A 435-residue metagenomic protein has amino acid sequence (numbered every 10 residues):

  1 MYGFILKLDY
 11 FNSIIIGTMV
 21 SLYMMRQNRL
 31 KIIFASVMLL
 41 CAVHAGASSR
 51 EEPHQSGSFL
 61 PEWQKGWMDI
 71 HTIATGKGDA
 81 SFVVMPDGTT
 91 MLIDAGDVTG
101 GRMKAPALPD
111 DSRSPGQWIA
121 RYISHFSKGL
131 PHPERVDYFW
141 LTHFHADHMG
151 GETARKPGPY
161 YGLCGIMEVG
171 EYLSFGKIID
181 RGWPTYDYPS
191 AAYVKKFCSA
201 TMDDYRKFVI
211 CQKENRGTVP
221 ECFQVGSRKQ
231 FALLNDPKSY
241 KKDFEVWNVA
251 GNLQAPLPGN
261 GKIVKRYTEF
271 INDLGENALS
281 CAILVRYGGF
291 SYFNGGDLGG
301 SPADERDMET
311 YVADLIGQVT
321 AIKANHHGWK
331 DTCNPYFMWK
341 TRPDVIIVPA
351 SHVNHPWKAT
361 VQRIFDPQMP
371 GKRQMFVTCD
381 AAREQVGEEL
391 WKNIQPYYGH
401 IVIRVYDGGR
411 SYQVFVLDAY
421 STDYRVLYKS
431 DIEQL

Functional and structural regions predicted by a protein language model:
D9-N12, Y23: Intrinsic-disorder-associated, low-complexity terminal segments enriched in Asp/Asn/His/Tyr and depleted of Lys/Arg
L22-I33: Bacterial N-terminal signal peptides that target proteins for export
M38-A45: Hydrophobic h-region of N-terminal signal peptides that target proteins for export in Gram-negative bacteria
S48-D69, T75, D111, Y122 (+4 more regions): Flexible, acidic/histidine-containing loops and adjacent segments that form or flank the divalent-metal
P86-M91, D97-I179, V312-W329, R342-I346: Active-site metal-binding motif and surrounding structural segment of the metallo-beta-lactamase
L92, D97-V98, L284-A324, R425: Metallo-beta-lactamase
G100-M103, A146-E152, Y186-A191, P302-D304 (+3 more regions): Extracytoplasmic/secreted cell-surface and envelope-processing proteins
R306-I401: Long, structured stretches of catalytic cores involved in phosphate-ester chemistry, encompassing
